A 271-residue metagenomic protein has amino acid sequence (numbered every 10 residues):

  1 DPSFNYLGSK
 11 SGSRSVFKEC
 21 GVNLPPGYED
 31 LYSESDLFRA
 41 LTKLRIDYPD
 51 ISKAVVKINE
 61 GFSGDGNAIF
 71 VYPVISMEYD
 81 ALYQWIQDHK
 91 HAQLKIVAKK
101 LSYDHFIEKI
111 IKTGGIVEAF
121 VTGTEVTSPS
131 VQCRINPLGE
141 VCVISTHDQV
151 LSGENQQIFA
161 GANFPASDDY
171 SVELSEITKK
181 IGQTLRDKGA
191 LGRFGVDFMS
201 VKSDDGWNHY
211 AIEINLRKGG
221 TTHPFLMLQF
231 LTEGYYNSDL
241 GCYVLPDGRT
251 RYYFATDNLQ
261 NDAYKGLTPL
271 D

Functional and structural regions predicted by a protein language model:
D1-D50, E60-F62, V74-Y83, H91: Conserved N-proximal alpha/beta basic substrate-recognition cap immediately N-terminal to, or forming the N-lobe
D1-Y6, S11, S15-K18, G139-A162: N-terminal accessory/precursor segments of enzymes
G8, G12, Y32-R39, D65 (+4 more regions): Generic recognition of stable, solvent-exposed alpha-helical segments in well-folded globular domains
V16-C20, A40-D47, R134, Q149 (+2 more regions): Generic, well-ordered alpha-helical scaffold segments in large soluble proteins
P49-V55, N59-Y72, D80-L151, K202-A211 (+1 more regions): Phosphate-binding site of ATP-dependent enzymes
I69-I75, L226-L231: Short secondary-structure boundary/capping segments
L101-T124, V143, N155-G206, L245-D247 (+1 more regions): A long amphipathic alpha-helix within ATP-dependent nucleotide-binding catalytic cores
N208-Y264: C-terminal catalytic subdomain
